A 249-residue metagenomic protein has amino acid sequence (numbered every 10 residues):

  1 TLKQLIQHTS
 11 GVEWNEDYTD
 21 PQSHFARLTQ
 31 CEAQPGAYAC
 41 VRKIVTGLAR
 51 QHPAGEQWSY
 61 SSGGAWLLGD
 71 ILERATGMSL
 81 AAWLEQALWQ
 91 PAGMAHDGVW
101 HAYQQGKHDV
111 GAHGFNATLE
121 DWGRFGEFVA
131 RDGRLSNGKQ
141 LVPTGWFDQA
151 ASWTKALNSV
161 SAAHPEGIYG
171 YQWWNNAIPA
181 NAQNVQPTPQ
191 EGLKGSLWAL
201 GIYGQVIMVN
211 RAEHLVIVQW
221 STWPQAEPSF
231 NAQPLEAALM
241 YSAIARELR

Functional and structural regions predicted by a protein language model:
T1-D20: Short helix- or helix-capping micro-motifs that position conserved polar/aromatic residues at function-defining sites
K3-I6, R42, T46, G69-E73 (+9 more regions): Non-transmembrane alpha-helical segments in soluble domains of secreted/periplasmic/extracellular proteins
H8, G64-I71, H113-L135, G145-W146 (+1 more regions): Active-site-proximal alpha-helical segments within enzyme catalytic domains
V12, E73-A82, W89-D97, A117-V142: Bacterial peptidoglycan biogenesis and beta-lactam-recognition machinery
E16-H113: Catalytic-site signature segments of enzymes, centered on catalytic residues
A54-Q57, D109-G114, K194-W198, A226-N231: Active-site rim elements
A95-V99, S152-V216: Active-site Gly/Thr loop motif
S196-R249: Structured C-terminal helix/loop/strand segments within mature extracytoplasmic catalytic/sensor domains
